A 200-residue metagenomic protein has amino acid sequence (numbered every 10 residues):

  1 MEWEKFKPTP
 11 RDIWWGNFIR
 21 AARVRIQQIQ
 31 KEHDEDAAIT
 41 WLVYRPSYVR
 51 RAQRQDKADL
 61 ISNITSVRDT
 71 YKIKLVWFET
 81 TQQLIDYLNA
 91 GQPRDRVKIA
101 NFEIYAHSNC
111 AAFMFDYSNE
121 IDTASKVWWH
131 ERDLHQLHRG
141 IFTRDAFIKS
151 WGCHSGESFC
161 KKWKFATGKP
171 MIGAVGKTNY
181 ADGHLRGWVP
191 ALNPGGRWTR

Functional and structural regions predicted by a protein language model:
M1, D34-S47, I73, V97-E103 (+2 more regions): Hydrophobic beta-strand segments of well-ordered beta-sheets in folded domains
M1-L84: A domain-level signal for caspase-like cysteine endopeptidase catalytic cores and their zymogen-processing architecture
W3, W14-W15, W41, W77 (+5 more regions): A residue-identity detector for tryptophan
T9-D12, R51-I61, L88, A112-S118 (+2 more regions): A short acidic (Asp/Glu
A22-H33, D86-D95, H130-I141: Short, basic/hydrophobic alpha-helical segments
S62, S66-Y117: Extracellular-facing segments of soluble proteins and assemblies that are Gly/Ser/Thr-biased and enriched in aromatics
I99-G183: Catalytic cores of nucleophile-dependent amide-cleaving enzymes
G173-R200: Caspase-like cysteine protease fold
